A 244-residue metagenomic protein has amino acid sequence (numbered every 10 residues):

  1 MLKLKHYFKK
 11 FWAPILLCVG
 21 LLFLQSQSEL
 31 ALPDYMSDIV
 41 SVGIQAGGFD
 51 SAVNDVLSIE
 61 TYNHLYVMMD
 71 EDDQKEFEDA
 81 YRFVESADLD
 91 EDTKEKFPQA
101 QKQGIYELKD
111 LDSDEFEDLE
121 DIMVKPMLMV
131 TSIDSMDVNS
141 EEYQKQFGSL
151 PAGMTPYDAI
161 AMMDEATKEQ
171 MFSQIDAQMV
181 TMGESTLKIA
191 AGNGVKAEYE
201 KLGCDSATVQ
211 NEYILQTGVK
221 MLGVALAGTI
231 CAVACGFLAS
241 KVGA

Functional and structural regions predicted by a protein language model:
M1-L32, D38-M221, C231-A239, G243: Membrane-integrated ABC transporters
